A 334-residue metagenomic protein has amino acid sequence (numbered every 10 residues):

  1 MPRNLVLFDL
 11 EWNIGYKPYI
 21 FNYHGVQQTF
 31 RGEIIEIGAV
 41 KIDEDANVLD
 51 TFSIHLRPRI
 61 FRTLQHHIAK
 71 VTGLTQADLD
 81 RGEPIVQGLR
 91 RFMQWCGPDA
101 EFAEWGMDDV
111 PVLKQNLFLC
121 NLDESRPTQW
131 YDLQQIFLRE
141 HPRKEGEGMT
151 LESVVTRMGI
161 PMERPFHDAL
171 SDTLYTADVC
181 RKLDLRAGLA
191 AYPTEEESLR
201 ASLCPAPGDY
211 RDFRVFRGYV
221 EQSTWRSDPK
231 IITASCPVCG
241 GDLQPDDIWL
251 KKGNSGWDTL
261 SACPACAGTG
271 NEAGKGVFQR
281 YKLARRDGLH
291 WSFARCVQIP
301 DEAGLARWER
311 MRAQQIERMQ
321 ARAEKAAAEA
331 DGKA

Functional and structural regions predicted by a protein language model:
P2-P111, N271-M311, E317: Conserved non-catalytic scaffold segment of RNase H-like nuclease domains
P18, D80, T128, P165-F166 (+1 more regions): Short loop/turn and capping residues at structural boundaries
V26, T75, L79, A100 (+4 more regions): A general structural-boundary detector
R31-I37, K41-T72, M93-Y219, L283-D287: Metal-dependent phosphoesterase core characteristic of DEDDh/y 3'-5' exonuclease domains
L74, L122, I160, G241-D242 (+1 more regions): Short aromatic/hydrophobic-glycine micro-motifs
G88, L174, S255: Short Asp/Glu-rich motifs
K182-A334: Acidic two-metal-ion nuclease catalytic site recognized across multiple nuclease folds, prominently DnaQ/RNase D-T
